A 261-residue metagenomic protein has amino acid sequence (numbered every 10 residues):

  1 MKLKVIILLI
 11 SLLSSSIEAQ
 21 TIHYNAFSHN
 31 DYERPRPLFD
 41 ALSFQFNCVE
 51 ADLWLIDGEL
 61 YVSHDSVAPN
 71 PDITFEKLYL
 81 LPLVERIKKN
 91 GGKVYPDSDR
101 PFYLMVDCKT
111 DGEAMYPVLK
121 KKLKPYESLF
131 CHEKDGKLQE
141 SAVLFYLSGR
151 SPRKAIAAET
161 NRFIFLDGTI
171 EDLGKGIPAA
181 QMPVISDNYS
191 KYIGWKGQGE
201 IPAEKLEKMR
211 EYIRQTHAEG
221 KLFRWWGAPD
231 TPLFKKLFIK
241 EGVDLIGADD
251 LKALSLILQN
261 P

Functional and structural regions predicted by a protein language model:
M1-T21: Bacterial Sec-dependent N-terminal signal peptides
A19-P261: Phosphate-group recognition and catalysis centered on beta-loop-alpha active-site segments
